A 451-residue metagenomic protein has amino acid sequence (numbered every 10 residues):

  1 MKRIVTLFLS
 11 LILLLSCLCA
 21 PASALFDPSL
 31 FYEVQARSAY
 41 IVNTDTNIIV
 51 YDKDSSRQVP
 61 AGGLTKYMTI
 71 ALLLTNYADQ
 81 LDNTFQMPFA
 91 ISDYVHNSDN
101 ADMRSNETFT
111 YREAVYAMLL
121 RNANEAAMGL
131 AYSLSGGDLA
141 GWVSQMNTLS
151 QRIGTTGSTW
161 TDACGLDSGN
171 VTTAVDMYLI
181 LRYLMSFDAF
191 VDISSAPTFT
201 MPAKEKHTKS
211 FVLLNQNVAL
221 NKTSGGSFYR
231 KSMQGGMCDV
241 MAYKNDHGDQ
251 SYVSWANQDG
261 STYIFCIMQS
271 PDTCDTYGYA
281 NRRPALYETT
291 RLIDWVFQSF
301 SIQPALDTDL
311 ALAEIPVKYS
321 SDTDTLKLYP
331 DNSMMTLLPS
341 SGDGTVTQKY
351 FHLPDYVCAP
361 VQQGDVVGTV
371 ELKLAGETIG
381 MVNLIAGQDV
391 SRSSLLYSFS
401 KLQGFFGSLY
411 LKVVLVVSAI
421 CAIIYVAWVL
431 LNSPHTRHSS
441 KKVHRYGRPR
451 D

Functional and structural regions predicted by a protein language model:
M1-F8: Positively charged n-region of N-terminal signal peptides that target proteins for export
L14-L15, A78, L292, F300: Hydrophobic alpha-helical membrane context
L14-S23: C-terminal segment of classical bacterial N-terminal signal peptides
A22-V175, L179-D188, I193: Active-site-adjacent loops and short helices of periplasmic peptidoglycan-processing enzymes
T155-T156, S168-T172, D176, L181-R450: Domain-terminus/edge residues, biased toward the C-terminal soluble/receptor-binding domains of extracytoplasmic
